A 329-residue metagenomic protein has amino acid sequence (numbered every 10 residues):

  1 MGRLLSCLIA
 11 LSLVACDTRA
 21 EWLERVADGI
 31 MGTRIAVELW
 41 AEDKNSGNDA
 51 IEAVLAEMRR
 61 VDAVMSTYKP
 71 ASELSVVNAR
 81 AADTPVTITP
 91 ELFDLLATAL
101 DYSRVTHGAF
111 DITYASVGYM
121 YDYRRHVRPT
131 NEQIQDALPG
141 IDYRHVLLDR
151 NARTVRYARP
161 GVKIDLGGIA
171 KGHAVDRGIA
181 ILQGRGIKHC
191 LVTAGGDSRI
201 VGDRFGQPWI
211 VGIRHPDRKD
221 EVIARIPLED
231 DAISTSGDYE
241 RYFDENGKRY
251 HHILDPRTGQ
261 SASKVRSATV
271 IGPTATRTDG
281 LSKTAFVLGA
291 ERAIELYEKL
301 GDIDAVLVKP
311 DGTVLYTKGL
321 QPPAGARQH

Functional and structural regions predicted by a protein language model:
G2-S6, C16-H329: Mature catalytic core of soluble alpha/beta enzymes
